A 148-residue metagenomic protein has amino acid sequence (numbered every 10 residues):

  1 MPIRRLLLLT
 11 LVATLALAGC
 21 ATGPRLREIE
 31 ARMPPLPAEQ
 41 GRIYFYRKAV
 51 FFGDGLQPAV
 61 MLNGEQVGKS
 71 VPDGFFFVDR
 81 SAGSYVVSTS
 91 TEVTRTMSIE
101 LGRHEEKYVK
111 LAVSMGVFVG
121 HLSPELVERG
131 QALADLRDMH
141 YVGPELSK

Functional and structural regions predicted by a protein language model:
M1-C20: Sec-dependent bacterial lipoprotein signal peptides
C20-K148: Short loop/turn and low-complexity linker motifs enriched in small/turn-promoting residues
